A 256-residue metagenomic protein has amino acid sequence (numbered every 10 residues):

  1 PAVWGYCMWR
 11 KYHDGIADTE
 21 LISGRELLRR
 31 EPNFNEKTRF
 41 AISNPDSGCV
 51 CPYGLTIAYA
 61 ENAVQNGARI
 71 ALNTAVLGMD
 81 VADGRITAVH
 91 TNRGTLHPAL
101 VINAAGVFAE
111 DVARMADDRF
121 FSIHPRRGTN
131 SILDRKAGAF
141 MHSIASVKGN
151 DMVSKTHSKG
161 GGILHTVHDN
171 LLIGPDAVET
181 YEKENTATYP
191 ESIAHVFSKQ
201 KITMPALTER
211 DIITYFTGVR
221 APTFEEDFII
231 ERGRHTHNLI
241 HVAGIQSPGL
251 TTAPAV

Functional and structural regions predicted by a protein language model:
P1-R30, S158-G161: Dinucleotide-binding Rossmann-like beta1-alpha1 core, especially the glycine-rich loop that anchors the ADP
D18-E20, R69, D211, N238: Conserved beta-strand segments of alpha/beta enzyme cores
S23, L72-T74, T214: Short loop/edge segments at beta-strand edges and connector loops that shape dinucleotide/nucleotide cofactor-binding
N33-T38, D80-T87, L96, P222-E226 (+1 more regions): A short, glycine/Asx- and small/polar-enriched loop/turn that sits immediately N-terminal to a beta-strand
I42-L100: Helical element adjacent to the flavin cofactor pocket in flavoenzyme catalytic cores
A58, S158, T166-H168, E179-V256: C-terminal catalytic lobe of FAD-dependent flavoproteins
A71, I102, I240-V242: Hydrophobic/aromatic beta-strand patches that form the interior of the parallel beta-sheet core in alpha/beta enzyme
M79-G174, V178-Y189, H195-S198, M204-L207: Flavin-dependent oxidoreductases
